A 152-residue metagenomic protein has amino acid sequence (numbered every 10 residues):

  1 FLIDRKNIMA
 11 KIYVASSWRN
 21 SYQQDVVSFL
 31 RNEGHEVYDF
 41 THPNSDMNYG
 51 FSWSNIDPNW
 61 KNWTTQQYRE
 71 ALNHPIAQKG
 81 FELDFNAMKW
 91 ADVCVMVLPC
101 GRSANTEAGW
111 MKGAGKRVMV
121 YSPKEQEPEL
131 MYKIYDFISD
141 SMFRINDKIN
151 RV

Functional and structural regions predicted by a protein language model:
D4-V152: Conserved catalytic or regulatory cores that recognize and/or transform ribose-phosphate-containing ligands
